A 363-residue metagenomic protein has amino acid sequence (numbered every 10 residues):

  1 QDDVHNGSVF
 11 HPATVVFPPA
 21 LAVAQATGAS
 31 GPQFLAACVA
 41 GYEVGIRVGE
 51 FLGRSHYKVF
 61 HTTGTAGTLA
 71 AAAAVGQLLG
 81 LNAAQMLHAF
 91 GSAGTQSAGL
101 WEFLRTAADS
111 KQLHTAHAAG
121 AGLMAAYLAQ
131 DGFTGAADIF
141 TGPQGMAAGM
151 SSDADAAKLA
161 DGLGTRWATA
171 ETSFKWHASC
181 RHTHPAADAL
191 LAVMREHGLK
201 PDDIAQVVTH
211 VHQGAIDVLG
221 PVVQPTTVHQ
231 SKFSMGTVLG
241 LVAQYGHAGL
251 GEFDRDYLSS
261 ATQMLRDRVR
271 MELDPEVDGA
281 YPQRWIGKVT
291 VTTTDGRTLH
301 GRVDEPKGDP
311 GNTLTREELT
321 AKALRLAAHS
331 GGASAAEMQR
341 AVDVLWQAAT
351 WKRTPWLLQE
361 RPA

Functional and structural regions predicted by a protein language model:
Q1-V48: Hydrophobic alpha-helical hairpins/lids featuring a short glycine-rich hinge
Q1-V9, R105, S110-G120, Y127-A363: Terminal-appendage/accessory-domain detector
S8-T14, F34-C38, H56-T68, L113-H117 (+2 more regions): Active-site nucleophile and cofactor-binding loops and adjacent substrate-binding regions of central metabolic enzymes
A13-L21, G67-A74, G120-M124, T183-P185: Well-ordered alpha-helical segments within folded domains of soluble proteins
A22-A26, L78, A192: Active-site catalytic microenvironments for nucleophilic, acid-base chemistry
T27-Q33, E50-V59, T68-A89, A93 (+2 more regions): Active-site cavity-forming subdomains of large catalytic enzyme subunits
C38-G49, F90-L100, A107, V211-A215: Acidic, glycine-rich active-site loops and adjacent beta-strand->loop/helix elements that engage anionic groups
